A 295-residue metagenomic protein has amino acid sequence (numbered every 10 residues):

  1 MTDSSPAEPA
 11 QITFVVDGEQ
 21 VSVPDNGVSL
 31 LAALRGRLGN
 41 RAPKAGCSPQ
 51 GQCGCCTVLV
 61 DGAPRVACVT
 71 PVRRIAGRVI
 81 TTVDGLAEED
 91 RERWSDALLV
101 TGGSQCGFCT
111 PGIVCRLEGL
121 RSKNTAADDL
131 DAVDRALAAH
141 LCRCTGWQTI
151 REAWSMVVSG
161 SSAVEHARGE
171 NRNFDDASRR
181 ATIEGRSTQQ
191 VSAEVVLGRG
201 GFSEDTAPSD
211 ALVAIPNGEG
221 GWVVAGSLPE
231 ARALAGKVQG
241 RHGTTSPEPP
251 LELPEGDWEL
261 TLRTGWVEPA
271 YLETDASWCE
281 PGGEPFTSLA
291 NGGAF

Functional and structural regions predicted by a protein language model:
M1-D175, L234-Q239, S246-E252, P269: Signature of N-terminal electron-transfer/Fe-S-associated modules in redox systems
A163-F295: Structural alpha/beta core scaffold segments of enzyme domains
